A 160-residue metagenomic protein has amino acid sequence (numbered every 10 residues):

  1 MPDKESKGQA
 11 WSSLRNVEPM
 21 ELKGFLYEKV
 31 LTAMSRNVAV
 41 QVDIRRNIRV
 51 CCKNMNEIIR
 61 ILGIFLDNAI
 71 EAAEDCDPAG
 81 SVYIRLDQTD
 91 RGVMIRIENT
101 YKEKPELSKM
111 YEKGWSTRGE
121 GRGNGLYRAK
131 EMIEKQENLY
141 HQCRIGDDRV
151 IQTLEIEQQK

Functional and structural regions predicted by a protein language model:
S13-R36: Short beta-to-alpha transition helix within the HATPase_c
L14, V40-I61: Conserved short strand/loop->alpha-helix "switch" segment adjacent to the catalytic nucleotide/phosphoryl-transfer site
V42-R46, Q88, Y101: Heptad-repeat coiled-coil segments of the DHp/HisKA dimerization-phosphoacceptor module
M55-P78, K135: Conserved ATP-binding N-box helix of the HATPase_c
A79-R91: Short beta-strand/loop element within the Bergerat-fold HATPase_c
R91-G123: Glycine-rich/acidic phosphate-handling loop/turn and adjacent ATP-lid/helix of nucleotide-binding kinase/ATPase domains
E103, G123, I145-T153: Glycine-rich nucleotide-binding loop
R128-Y140: Conserved glycine-/histidine-rich ATP-lid loop and adjacent helix of the Bergerat-fold HATPase_c
